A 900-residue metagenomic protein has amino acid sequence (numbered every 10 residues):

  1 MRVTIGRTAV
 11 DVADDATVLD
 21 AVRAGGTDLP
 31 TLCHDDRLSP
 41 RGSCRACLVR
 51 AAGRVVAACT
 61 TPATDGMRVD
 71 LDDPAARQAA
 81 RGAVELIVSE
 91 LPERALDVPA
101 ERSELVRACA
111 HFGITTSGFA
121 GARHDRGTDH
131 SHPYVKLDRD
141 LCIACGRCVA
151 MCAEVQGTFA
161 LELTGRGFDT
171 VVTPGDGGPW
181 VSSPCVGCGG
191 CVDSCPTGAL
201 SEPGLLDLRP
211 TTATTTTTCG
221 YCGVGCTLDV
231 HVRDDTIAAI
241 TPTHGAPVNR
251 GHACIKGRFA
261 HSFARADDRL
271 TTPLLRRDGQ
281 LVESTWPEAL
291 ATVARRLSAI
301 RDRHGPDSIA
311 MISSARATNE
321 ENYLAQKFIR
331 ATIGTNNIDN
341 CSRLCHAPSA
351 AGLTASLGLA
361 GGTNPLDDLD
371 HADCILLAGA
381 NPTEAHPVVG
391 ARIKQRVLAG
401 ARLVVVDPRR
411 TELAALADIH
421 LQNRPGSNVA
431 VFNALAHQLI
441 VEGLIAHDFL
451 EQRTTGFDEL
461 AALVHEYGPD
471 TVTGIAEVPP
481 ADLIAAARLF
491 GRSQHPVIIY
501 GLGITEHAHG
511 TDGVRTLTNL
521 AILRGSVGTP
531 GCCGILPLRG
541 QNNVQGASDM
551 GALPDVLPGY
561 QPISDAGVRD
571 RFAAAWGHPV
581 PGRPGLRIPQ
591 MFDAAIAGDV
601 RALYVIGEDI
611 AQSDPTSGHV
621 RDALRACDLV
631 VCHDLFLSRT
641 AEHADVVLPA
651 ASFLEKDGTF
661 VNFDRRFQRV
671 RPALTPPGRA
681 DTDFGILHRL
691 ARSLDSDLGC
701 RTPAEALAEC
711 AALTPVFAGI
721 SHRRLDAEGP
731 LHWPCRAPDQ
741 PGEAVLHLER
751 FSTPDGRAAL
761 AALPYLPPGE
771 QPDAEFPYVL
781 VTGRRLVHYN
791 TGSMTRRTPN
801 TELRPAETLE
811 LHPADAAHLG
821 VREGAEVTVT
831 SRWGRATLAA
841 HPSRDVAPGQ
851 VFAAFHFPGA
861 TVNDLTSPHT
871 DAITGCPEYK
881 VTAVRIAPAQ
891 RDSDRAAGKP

Functional and structural regions predicted by a protein language model:
M1-D11, G66-E90, R94, V98-A100 (+9 more regions): N-terminal export/assembly segments and adjacent metallocofactor-ligating motifs of anaerobic energy-metabolism
V10-A57, T61-D65: N-terminal cofactor/phosphate-binding cores enriched in small/glycine residues, especially glycine-rich loops such as
A51-V55, R409-E412, L635-R671: Flexible glycine/proline-rich, aromatic-decorated loop/lid segments
P92-G121, G279-Q280, L444-P479, P558 (+7 more regions): N-terminal leader/propeptide and maturation segments of large enzyme subunits in energy/redox metabolism and hydrolases
R330, A521, R583, F592-V600 (+3 more regions): Hydrophobic alpha/beta core scaffold segments
G491-I596, A737-D739, E749-T753, R757: A glycine-rich, hydrophobic/aromatic-adjacent loop/helix-cap motif
L538-P554, R571, P703-P799: Long, low-complexity segments enriched in small/aliphatic residues
L674-L731, T791, R796-E810, A814-P900: Long, contiguous, secondary-structure-rich segments that constitute the structural scaffold of globular domains
